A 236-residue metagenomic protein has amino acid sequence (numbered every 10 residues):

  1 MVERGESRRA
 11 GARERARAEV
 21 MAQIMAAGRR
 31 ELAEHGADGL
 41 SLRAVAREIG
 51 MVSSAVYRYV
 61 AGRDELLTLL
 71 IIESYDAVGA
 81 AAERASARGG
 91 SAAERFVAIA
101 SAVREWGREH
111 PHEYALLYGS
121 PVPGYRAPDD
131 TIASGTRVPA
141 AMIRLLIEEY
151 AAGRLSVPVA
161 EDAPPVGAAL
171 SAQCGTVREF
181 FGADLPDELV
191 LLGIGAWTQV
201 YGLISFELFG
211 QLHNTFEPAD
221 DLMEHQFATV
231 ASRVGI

Functional and structural regions predicted by a protein language model:
M1-H35, G39-A44, E48, A61-L69 (+2 more regions): Basic, helix-initiating cap at the start of DNA-binding domains
V2-R4, A140-I236: C-terminal peripheral helix-coil segments that are non-catalytic and often amphipathic
E19, Q23-R30, E65-A85, A98-E105 (+5 more regions): Alpha-helical structural segments
A26, A93-H112, T136, A140-Y150 (+3 more regions): Amphipathic alpha-helical segments that line or abut small-molecule/effector binding pockets and mediate allosteric
A33, G79, E83, R104-R108 (+4 more regions): Short amphipathic alpha-helical interface segments enriched in basic and hydrophobic/aromatic residues, used as
G50-V60: Short hydrophobic/aromatic patch on the recognition helix
R84-S91, V122-Y125: Helix-loop segments that flank and shape redox-cofactor active sites
Y118-T131, N214-E217: Short helix/strand-bridging catalytic loops that position acidic/His residues to coordinate divalent metals and engage
